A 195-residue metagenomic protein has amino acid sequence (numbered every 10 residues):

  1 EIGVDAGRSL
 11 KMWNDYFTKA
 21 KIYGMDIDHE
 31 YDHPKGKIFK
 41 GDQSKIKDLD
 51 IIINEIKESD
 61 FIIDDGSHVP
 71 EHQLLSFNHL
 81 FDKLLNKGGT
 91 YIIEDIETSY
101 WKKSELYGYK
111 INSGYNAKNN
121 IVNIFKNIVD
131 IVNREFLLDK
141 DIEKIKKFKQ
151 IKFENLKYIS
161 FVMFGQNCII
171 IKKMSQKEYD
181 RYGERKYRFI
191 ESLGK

Functional and structural regions predicted by a protein language model:
E1-I51: SAM cofactor-binding core of SAM-dependent methyltransferases, primarily the Rossmann-like beta-alpha-beta module
I2, M25, I63-D64, I93-D95: Active-site flanking residues adjacent to catalytic metal/cofactor-binding acidic residues
V4-L10, I27-Y31, Q43-K45, H68-V69 (+3 more regions): Short, solvent-exposed loop/turn segments at secondary-structure junctions
M12, I51-I52, L75-L80: A short acidic, amphipathic alpha-helical/loop segment
F17, I56, L84-L85: A generic alpha-to-beta junction signature in SAM-dependent methyltransferases
K21, F61, G88-T90: Short glycine-centered segments of the SAM/dcSAM-binding site in methyltransferase folds
I51-V69: A short acidic, Gly/Pro-enriched loop at the edge of an enzyme's catalytic core that lines a small-molecule cofactor
P70-K195: C-terminal substrate-binding/active-site "lid" region of AdoMet-derived donor-dependent transferases
